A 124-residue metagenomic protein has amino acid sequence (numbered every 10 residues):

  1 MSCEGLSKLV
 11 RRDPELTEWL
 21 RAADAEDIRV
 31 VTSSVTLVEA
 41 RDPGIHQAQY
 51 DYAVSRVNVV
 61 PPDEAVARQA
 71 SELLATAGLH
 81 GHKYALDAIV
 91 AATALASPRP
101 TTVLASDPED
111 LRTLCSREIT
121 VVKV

Functional and structural regions predicted by a protein language model:
M1-T32, D42-V57: Short, well-structured N-terminal submotif of metal-dependent ribonuclease cores
L6-S7, L37-A40, A67, L111: A generic structural signal for short hydrophobic patches within well-formed alpha-helices
L16, L37, Q47-Y50, A67 (+2 more regions): A general structural signal for well-ordered alpha-helical segments in protein cores
V31, V60, T120-V122: General small-molecule cofactor/ligand-binding pocket signal
T36, N58-L79, A88: Acidic catalytic patch
A40, K83-T102: Acidic, metal-associated active-site segment
L95-V124: Acidic, PIN/NYN-like endoribonuclease modules and their adjacent C-terminal/linker elements
